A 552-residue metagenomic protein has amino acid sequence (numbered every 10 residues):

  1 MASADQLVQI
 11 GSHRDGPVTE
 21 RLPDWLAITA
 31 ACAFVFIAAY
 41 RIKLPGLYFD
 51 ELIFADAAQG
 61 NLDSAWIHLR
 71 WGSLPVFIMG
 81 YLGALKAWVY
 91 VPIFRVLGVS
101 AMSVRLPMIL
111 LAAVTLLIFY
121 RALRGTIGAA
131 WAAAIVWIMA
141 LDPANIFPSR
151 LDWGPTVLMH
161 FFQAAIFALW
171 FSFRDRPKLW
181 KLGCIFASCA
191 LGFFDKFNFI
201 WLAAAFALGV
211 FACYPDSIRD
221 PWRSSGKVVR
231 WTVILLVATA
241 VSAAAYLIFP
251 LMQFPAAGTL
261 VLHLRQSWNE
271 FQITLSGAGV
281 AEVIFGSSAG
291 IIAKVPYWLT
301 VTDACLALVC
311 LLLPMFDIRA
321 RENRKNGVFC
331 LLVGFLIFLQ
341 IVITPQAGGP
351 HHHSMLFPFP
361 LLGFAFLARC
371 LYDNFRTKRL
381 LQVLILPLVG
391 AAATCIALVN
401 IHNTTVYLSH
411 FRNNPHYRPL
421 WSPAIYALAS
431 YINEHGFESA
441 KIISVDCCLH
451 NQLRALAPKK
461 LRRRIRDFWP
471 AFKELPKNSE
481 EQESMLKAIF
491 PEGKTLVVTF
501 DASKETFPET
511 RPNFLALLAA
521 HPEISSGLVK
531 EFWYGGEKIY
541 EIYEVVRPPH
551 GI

Functional and structural regions predicted by a protein language model:
S12-V18, I127-A130, A164-C184, G192 (+1 more regions): Membrane-interface transmembrane helices that cradle and orient dolichyl/undecaprenyl
F36-I37, L52-W88, P92: Extracytosolic helix-loop segments that constitute the early lumenal/periplasmic catalytic or substrate-binding loops
Y48, R150-T156, F197: Short acidic/glycine- and proline-prone juxtamembrane loop motifs at membrane-interface regions of multi-pass membrane
A57-G60, V89, I200-R319, H402 (+1 more regions): Transmembrane-lumen/periplasm boundary regions of multi-pass, lipid-linked membrane glycan transferases
I135-V136, K181-K196, A207-L208, I337-F338: Membrane-interface alpha helices of multi-pass inner-membrane proteins
S149, W201, G327-R376: Hydrophobic/aromatic-rich transmembrane helices and adjacent perimembrane loops
L367-A368, P470, E474-I552: Aromatic/acidic, Gly/Pro-rich catalytic loop(s) in extracytoplasmic/lumenal soluble domains of multi-pass membrane
Q382-E438, D446-R463, A471-E474, T499-F514 (+1 more regions): Membrane-proximal, lumen/periplasm-facing interface regions of secretory-pathway glyco- and lipid-modifying enzymes
